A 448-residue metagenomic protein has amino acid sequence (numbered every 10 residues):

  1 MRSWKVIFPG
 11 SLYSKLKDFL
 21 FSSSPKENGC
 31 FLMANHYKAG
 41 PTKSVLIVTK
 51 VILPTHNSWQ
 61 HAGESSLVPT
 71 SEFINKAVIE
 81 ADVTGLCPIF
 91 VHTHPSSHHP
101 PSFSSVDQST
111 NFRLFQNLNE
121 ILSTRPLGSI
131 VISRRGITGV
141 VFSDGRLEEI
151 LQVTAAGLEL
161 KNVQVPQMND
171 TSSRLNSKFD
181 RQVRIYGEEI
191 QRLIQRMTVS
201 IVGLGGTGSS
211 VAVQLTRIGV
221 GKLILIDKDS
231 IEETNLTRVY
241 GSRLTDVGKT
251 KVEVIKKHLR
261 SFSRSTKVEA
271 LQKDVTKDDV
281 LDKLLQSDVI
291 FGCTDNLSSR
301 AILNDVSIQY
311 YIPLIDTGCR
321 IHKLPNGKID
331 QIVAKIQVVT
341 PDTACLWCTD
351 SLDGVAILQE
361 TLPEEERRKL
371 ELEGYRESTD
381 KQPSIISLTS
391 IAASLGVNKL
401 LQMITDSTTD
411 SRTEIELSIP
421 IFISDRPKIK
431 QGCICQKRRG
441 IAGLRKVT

Functional and structural regions predicted by a protein language model:
M1-I89, P95-P166: Conserved beta-strand-loop surface patch within small alpha/beta domains used for substrate/adaptor or ligand engagement
R113, T171-V199, I231-T245, R264-T266: Short acidic, glycine/proline-enriched helix-loop-strand junctions
F115-I121, S133-R146, Q164-D170, L175 (+4 more regions): Glycine-rich phosphate/adenylate-binding loop
T124-L127, T266, Y310-I312: A short helix->loop->beta-strand "cap" motif at the edges of active sites that frequently abuts
G187-E232: Glycine-rich adenosine-cofactor-binding loop
V220-S263: Glycine-rich phosphate-binding loop and adjoining beta1-alpha1-beta2 segment of Rossmann-like nucleotide-binding folds
G248, V252-V289, T294-A301: A structured beta-alpha segment of the ubiquitous adenosine-cofactor-binding alpha/beta core
